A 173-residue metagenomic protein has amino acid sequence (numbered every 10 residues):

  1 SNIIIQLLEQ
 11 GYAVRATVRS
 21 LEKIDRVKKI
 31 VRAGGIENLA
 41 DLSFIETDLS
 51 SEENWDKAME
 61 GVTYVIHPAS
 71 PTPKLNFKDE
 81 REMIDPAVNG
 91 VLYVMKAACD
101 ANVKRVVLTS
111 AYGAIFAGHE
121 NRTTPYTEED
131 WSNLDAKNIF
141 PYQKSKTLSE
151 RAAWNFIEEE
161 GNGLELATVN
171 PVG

Functional and structural regions predicted by a protein language model:
S1-T17: N-terminal Rossmann NAD(P)H-binding glycine-rich loop of SDR-like oxidoreductase domains
I5, E9, K29, K96-C99 (+1 more regions): Short, well-ordered alpha-helices that flank and scaffold nucleotide-derived cofactor binding pockets
I5, H67, P71, N76-Y142 (+1 more regions): Conserved Rossmann-fold NAD(P)-dependent oxidoreductase catalytic core, especially the SDR/UDP-sugar
A13, D41-S43, E165: Conserved beta-strand segments of alpha/beta enzyme cores
V18, S110-A111, N170-P171: Conserved SDR Rossmann-fold cofactor-binding beta-strand/turn motif
R19-R26, V31-N89, C99: NAD(P)H-binding glycine-rich loop region in Rossmannoid oxidoreductase-like domains and their noncatalytic homologs
A136-L166: Active-site Tyr-X1-5-Lys
